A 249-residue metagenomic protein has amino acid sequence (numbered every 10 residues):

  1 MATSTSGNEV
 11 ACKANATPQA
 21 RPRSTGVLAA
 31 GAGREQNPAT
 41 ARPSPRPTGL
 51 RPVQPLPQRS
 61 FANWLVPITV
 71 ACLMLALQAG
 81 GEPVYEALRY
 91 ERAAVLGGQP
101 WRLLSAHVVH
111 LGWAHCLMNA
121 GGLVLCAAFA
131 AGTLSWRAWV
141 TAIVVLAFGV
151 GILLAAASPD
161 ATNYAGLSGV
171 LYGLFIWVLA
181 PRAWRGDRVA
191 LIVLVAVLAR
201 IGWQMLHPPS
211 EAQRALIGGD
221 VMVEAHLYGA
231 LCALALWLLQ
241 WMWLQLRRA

Functional and structural regions predicted by a protein language model:
A2-E9, K13, V27-L28, Q36-W101 (+4 more regions): N-terminal signal-anchor transmembrane helix
V66-G81, L123-L174, I192-W203: Small-polar-interrupted transmembrane alpha-helices in polytopic inner-membrane proteins
E86, S105-L123, A131-A142: Alpha-helical transmembrane segments and their cytosolic membrane-interface
E86-V108, Q204-R214: Extracytosolic (periplasmic/ER-lumenal) interhelical loops and adjacent juxtamembrane/interface segments of multi-pass
Q99-A114, I217-A225: Short aromatic-rich membrane-water interface segments that cap or initiate transmembrane helices in multi-pass membrane
C116-L123, A165-I176, G218-Q240: Alpha-helical transmembrane segments that form the membrane-embedded catalytic/substrate-binding core of multi-pass
L174-R185: Alpha-helical transmembrane segments in multipass membrane proteins, preferentially the mid-helix core
A190-A249: Membrane-interface module
